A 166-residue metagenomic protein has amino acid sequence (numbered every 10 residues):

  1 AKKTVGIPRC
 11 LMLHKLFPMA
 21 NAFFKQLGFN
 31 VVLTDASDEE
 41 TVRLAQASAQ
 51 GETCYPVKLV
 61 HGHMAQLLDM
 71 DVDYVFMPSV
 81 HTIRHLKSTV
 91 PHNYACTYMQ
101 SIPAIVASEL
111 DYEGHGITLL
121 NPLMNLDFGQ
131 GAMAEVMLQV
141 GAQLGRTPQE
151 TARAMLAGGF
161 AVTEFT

Functional and structural regions predicted by a protein language model:
A1-T166: An N-terminal assembly and electron-transfer interface module characteristic of large anaerobic redox and radical
